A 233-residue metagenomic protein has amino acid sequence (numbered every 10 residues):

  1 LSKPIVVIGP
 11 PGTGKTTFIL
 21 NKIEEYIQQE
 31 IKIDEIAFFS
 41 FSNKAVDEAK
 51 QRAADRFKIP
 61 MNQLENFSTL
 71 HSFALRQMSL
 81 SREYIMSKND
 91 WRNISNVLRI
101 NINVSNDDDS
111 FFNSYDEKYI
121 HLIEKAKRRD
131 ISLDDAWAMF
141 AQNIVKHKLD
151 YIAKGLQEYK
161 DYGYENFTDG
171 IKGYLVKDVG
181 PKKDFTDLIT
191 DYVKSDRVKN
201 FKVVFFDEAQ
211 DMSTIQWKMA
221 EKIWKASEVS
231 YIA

Functional and structural regions predicted by a protein language model:
L1-E83: P-loop NTPase Walker
L1-I8, T17-F18, E35, R92 (+3 more regions): Accessory N-terminal region flanking or inserted into the helicase ATPase core in nucleic-acid motor proteins
K22, R52, I215-I223: A short acidic, amphipathic alpha-helical/loop segment
V46-D47, S213-I215: Short, well-ordered alpha-helical microsegments
N62-Q63, K225-V229: A short helix->loop->beta-strand "cap" motif at the edges of active sites that frequently abuts
R82-I100: A polyampholytic, Gly/Pro-enriched intrinsically disordered region
E208: Catalytic glutamate of the conserved HExxH
